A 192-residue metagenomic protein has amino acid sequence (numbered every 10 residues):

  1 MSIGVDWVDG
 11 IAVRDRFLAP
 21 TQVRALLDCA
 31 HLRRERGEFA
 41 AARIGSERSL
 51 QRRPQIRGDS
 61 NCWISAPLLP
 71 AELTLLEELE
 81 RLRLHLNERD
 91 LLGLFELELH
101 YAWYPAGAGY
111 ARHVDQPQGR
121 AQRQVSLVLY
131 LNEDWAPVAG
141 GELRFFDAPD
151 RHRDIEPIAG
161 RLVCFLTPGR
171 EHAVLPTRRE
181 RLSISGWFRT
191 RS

Functional and structural regions predicted by a protein language model:
S2-R89: Non-heme Fe(II)/2-oxoglutarate
A19, A106, R179-E180: Short strand-connecting beta-turns/loops that link adjacent beta-strands
V23, A106-Y110, A173-V174: Short catalytic/ligand-binding loop motif for oxyanion handling, primarily in non-cytosolic enzymes, centered on
L92-H100, A139: A short coil-to-beta-strand element that immediately follows conserved catalytic motifs
L94, Y104-P105, D150: Acidic interhelical loop/turn segments
Y101-R120: Conserved short histidine dyad/triad with adjacent acidic residue
P117-Q118, R123, N132-S192: Catalytic core of Fe(II)/2-oxoglutarate
